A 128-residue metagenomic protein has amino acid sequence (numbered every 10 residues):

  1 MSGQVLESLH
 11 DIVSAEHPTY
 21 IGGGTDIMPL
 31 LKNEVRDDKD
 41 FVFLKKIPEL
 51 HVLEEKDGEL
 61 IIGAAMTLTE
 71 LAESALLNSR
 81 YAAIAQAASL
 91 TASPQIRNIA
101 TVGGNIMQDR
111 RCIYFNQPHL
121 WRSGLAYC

Functional and structural regions predicted by a protein language model:
M1-C128: C-terminal structural segment of proteins
